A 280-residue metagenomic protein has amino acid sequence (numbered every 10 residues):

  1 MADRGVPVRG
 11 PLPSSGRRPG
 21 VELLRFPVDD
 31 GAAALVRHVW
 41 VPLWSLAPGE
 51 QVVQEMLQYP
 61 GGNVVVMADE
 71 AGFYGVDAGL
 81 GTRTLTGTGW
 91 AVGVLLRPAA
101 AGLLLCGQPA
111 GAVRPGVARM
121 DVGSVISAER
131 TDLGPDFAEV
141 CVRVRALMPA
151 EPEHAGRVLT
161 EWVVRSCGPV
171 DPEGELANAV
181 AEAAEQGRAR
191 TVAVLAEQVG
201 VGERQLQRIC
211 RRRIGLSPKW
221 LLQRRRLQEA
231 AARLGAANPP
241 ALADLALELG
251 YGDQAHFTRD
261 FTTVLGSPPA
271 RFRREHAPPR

Functional and structural regions predicted by a protein language model:
M1-E203, R213-P218, A232-A236, A241-G252 (+1 more regions): Alpha-helical bundle regulatory/interaction domains
C210, L222, D260-T262, R273: DNA major-groove recognition helix of helix-turn-helix
